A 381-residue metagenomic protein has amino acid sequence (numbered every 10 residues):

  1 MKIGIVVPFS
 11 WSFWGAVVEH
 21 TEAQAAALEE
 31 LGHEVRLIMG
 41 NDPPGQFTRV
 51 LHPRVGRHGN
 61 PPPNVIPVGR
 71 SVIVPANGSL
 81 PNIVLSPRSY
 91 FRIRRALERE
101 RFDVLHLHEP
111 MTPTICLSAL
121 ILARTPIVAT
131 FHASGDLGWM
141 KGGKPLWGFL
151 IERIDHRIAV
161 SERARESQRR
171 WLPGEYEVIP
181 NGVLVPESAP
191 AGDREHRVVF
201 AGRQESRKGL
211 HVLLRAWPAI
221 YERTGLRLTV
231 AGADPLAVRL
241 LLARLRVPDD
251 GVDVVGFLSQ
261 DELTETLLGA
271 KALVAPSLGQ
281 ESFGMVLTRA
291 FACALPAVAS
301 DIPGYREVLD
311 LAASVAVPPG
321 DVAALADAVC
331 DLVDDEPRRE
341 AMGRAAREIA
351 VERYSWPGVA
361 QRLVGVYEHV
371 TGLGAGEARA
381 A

Functional and structural regions predicted by a protein language model:
V7-W14, A26-V84, A233-L236: N-terminal strand-loop element at the rim of the active site of nucleotide-sugar-dependent glycosyltransferases
N41, A201, L226-L240, G256: Glycosyltransferase donor-sugar binding loop
R163, G182: Carbohydrate-associated surface elements
P190-P218, T229: Conserved donor-binding/catalytic core segment of Leloir-type glycosyltransferases
R239-E262: Nucleotide-activated donor-binding/catalytic signature segment of Leloir-type glycosyltransferases, i.e., the conserved
L268-S282, L295: Acidic donor-binding loop of glycosyltransferase active sites
L311-A323, D331-E336: Conserved acidic donor-binding segment of nucleotide-sugar-dependent glycosyltransferases
D331, R338-R353: A short, well-ordered alpha-helix in the C-terminal region of glycosyltransferases
